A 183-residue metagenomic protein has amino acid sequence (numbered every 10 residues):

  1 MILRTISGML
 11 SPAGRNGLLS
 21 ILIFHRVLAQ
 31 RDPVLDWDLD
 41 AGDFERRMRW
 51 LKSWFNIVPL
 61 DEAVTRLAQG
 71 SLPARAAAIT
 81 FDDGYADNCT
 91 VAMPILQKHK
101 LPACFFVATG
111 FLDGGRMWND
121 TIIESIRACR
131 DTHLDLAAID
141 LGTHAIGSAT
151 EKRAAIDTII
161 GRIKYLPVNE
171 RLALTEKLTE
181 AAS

Functional and structural regions predicted by a protein language model:
M1-R26: Membrane-proximal basic amphipathic "stem/tether" segments
R15, G115-S183: Extended, charge-rich helix/loop segments that form flexible, surface "patches" used to engage negatively charged
L19-I21, A76-A78, P102-C104: Structural preference for beta-strand elements that scaffold enzyme active sites
L22, L51, D82, L96 (+2 more regions): Conserved, mostly hydrophobic/aromatic
R26-Q30, T65, G84-A86, G110-D113 (+1 more regions): Short, solvent-exposed loop/turn segments at secondary-structure junctions
L28-L39: Acidic/histidine-rich helix-loop elements that form or flank divalent-metal/phosphate-binding sites at the catalytic
D38-S71: C-terminal domain-boundary segment and adjacent tail
A76, T80-M93, H99: Membrane-embedded segments
